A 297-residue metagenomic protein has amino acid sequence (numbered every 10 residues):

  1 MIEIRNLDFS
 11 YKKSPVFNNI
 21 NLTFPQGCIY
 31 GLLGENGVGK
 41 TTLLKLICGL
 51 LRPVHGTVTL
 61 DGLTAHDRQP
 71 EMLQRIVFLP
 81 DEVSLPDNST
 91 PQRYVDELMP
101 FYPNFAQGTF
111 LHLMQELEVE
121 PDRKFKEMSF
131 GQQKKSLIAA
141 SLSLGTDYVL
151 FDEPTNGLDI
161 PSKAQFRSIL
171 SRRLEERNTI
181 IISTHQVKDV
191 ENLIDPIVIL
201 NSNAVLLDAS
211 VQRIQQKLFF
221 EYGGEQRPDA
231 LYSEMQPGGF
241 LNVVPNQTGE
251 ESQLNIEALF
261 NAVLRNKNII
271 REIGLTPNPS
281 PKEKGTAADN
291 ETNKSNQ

Functional and structural regions predicted by a protein language model:
I2, F17-N19, L73: Conserved structural motif at the start of ABC-family nucleotide-binding domains
L33-E35: The feature captures the beta-strand-to-loop junction immediately N-terminal to the Walker
C48: Helix-to-loop junction immediately C-terminal to a conserved catalytic motif
G56-D67, E71-M72: Conserved ABC transporter NBD signature motif
F78-S136: ABC-family P-loop ATPase nucleotide-binding domains
V149-E153: Catalytic Walker B motif of ABC-type/P-loop ATPase nucleotide-binding domains
Q165-V244: ABC transporter nucleotide-binding domain
